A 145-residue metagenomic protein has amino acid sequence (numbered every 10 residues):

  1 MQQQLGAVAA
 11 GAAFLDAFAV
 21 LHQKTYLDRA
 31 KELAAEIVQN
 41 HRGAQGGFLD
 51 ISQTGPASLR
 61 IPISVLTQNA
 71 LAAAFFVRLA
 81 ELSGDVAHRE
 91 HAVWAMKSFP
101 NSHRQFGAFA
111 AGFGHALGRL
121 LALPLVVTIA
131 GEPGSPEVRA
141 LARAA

Functional and structural regions predicted by a protein language model:
M1-A145: Glycan-recognition and catalytic cores of secretory/periplasmic carbohydrate-active enzymes
